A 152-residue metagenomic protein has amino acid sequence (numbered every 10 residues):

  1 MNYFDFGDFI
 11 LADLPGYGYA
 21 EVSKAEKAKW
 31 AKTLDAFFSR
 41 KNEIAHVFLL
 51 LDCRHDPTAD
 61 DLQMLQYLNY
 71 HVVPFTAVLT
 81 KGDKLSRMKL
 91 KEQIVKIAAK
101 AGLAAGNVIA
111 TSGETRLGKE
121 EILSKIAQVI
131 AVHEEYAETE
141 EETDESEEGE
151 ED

Functional and structural regions predicted by a protein language model:
M1-D8: Switch I (effector-binding) loop of TRAFAC-class P-loop GTPase G-domains
D8-K32, D52-H55: Switch II (G3) loop of P-loop NTPases
D13, T80, S112: Active-site glycine-centered loops adjacent to acidic/histidine catalytic or metal-binding residues that shape
Y19-V22, T58, S86-R87, G118-K119: Conserved protein kinase catalytic core
K27-A31, T58, L62, K119: Amphipathic alpha-helical transducer elements in NTP-driven molecular machines
D35-G106: Conserved C-terminal guanine-recognition region of P-loop GTPase G domains, centered on the G4
K84-T139: Canonical P-loop GTPase G-domain recognition
E142-D152: Long, low-complexity, intrinsically disordered segments
